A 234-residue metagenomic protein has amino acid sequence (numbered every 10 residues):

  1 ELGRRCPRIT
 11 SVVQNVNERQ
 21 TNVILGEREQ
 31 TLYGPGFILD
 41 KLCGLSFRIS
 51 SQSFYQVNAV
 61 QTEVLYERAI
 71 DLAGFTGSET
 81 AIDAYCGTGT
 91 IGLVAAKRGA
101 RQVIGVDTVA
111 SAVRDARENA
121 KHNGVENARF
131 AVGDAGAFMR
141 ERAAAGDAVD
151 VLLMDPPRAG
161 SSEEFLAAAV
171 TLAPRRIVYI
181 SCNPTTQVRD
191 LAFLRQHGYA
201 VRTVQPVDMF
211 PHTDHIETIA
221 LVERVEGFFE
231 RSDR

Functional and structural regions predicted by a protein language model:
L2-R4, R8-R234: Rossmann-like S-adenosyl-L-methionine
